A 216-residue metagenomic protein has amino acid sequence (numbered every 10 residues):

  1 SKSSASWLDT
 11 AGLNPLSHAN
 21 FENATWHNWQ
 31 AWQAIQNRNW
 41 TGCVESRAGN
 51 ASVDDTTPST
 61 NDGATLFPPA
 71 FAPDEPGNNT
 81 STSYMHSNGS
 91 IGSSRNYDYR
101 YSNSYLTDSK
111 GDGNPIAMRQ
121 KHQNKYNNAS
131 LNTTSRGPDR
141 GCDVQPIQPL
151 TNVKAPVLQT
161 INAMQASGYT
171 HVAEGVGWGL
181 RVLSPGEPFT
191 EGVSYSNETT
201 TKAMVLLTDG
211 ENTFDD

Functional and structural regions predicted by a protein language model:
S1-G186, T190-K202, N212-D216: Divalent-cation-coordinating short motifs within acidic/hydroxyl- or histidine-rich contexts, strongest in von
M204-L206: Structural recognition of the beta-strand scaffold that forms the well-ordered cores of secreted hydrolase catalytic
D209: Active-site glycine-centered loops adjacent to acidic/histidine catalytic or metal-binding residues that shape
